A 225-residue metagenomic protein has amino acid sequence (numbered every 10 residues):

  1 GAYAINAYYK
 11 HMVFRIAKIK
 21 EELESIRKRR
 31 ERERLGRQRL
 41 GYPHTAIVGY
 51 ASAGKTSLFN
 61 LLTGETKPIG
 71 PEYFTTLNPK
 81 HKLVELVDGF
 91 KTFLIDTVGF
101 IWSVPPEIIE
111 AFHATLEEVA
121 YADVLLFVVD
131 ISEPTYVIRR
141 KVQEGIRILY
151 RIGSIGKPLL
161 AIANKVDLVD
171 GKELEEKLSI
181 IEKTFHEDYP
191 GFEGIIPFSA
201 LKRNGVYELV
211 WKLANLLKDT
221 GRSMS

Functional and structural regions predicted by a protein language model:
G1-P106, V119: Conserved G1/Walker A P-loop phosphate-binding module
A2-I5, Y9, T135-I138, S199-R203: Conserved phosphate/pyrophosphate-binding and hydrolysis machinery centered on Walker-type P-loop NTPases, extending
K10, F14-A17, E21-K28, N60 (+9 more regions): Solvent-exposed alpha-helical segments within well-ordered globular domains of core cellular machineries
R32, N78-H81, E110-A114, G145-I148: Glycine-rich, charged/polar anion/phosphate-binding loops that engage phosphate groups from diverse ligands
G70-P71, L86, K91-I95, S103-P106 (+4 more regions): Extended hydrophobic-aromatic, low-complexity segments
D96, N164, S199: Active-site glycine-centered loops adjacent to acidic/histidine catalytic or metal-binding residues that shape
H113-F192: Conserved C-terminal guanine-recognition region of P-loop GTPase G domains, centered on the G4
D167-S225: Canonical P-loop GTPase G-domain recognition
